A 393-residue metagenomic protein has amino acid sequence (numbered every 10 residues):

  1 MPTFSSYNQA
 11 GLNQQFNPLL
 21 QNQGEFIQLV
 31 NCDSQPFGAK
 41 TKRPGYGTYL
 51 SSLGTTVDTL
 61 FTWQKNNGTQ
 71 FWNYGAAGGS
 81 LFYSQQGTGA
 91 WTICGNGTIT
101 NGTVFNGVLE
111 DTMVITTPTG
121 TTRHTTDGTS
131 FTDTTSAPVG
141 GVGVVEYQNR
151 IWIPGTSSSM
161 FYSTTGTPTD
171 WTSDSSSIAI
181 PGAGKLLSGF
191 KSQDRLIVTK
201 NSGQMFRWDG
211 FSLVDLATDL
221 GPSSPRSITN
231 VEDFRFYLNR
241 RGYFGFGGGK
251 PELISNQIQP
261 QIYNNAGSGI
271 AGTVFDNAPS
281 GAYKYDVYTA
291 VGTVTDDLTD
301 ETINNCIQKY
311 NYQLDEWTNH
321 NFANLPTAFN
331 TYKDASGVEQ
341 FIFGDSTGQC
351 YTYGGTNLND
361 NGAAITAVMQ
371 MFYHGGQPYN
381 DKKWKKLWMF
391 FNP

Functional and structural regions predicted by a protein language model:
M1-T117, L220-F234, R241-P393: Beta-sheet repeat architectures centered on beta-propellers
D58, V104-F105, V142, N149 (+3 more regions): Beta-propeller and closely related beta-sheet repeat lectin domains
L81, T121-R123, S159-F161, Q204-M205 (+2 more regions): Structural signal for beta-propeller blades
L81-F82, D194-L216: Surface-exposed extracellular loop regions of Gram-negative outer-membrane beta-barrel proteins
S84-Q85, T125, S158-T172: Conserved Ser/Thr-centered positions that define the repeating blades of beta-propeller domains
A90-W91, T121-T122, T129-D133, P168 (+5 more regions): Predominantly a core beta-strand signature of beta-propeller blades across repeat-based propeller domains
T125-Y147: Asp-box/WD-like beta-propeller blade repeats and closely related beta-sheet repeat scaffolds
G143-S159: Carboxylate/His-rich catalytic cores and anion/metal-binding grooves
